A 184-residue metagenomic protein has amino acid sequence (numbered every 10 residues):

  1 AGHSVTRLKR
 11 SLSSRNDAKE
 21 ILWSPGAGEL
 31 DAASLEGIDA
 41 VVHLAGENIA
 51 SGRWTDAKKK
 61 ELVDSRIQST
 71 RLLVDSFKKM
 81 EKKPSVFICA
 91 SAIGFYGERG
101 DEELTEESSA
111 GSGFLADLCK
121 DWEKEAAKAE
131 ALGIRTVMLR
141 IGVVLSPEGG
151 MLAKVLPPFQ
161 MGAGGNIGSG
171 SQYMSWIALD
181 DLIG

Functional and structural regions predicted by a protein language model:
A1-H3: N-terminal Rossmann NAD(P)H-binding glycine-rich loop of SDR-like oxidoreductase domains
L8, V41-A45, F87-I93, L139-I141: SDR active-site strand-loop-helix element
S13-L72: NAD(P)H-binding glycine-rich loop region in Rossmannoid oxidoreductase-like domains and their noncatalytic homologs
S51-K59, E98-D101, G150, G170: Conserved catalytic-core motifs of eukaryotic protein kinase domains, centered on the activation segment
D64, Q68, E98-M138: Catalytic helix-loop patch of NAD(P)-dependent Rossmann-fold dehydrogenases
Q68-L72, A178-G184: Conserved cofactor-binding/catalytic machinery of classical short-chain dehydrogenase/reductase
R71-G113: Conserved Rossmann-fold NAD(P)-dependent oxidoreductase catalytic core, especially the SDR/UDP-sugar
A116, A127-M138, G142-M174, L179: NAD(P)-dependent short-chain dehydrogenase/reductase
